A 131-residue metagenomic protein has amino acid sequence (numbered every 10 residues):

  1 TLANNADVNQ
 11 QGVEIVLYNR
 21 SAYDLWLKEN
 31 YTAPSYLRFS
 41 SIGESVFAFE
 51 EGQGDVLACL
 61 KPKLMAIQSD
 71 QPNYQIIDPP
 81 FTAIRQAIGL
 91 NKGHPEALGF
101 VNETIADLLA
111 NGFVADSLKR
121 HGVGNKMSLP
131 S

Functional and structural regions predicted by a protein language model:
T1-I15: Flexible hinge/capping segments at coil-to-helix
A3, L37-F47, I84: Short helix-initiation/N-cap motifs at beta->coil->alpha
A6-D7, E29-N30, I42-A58, P62 (+1 more regions): Short helices/loops that flank or line small-molecule/ion binding pockets
V8, L27, F49, I88 (+2 more regions): Residue-level signal for nonpolar/aromatic packing positions in well-ordered secondary structure
Q11-R20, N91: Short beta-strand->loop
N19-S21, S41-I42, A58-M65, N111: Beta->alpha turn/N-cap motifs
A22-F39, Q75-D78, A106-S131: Ligand-binding clefts/hinges and TM-proximal coupling segments of bilobed small-molecule sensing domains
K61, M65-A106, G124-S131: Periplasmic-binding protein-like
